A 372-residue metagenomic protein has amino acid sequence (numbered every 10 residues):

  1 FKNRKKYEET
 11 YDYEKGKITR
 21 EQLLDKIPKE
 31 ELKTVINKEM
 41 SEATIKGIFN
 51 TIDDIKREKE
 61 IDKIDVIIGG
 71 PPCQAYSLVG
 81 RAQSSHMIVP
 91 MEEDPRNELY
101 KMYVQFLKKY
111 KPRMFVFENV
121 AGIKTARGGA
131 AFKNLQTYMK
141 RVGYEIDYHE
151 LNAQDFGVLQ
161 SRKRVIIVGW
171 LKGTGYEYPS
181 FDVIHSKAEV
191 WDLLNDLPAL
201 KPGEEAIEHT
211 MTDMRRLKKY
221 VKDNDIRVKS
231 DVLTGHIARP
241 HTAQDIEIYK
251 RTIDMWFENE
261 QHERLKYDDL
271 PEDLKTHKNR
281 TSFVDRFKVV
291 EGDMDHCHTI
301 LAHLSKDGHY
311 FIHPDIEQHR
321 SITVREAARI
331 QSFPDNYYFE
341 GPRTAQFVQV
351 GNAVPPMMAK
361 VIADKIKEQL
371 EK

Functional and structural regions predicted by a protein language model:
F1-K111, A121-T125, A130: Core alpha/beta nucleotide-donor-binding catalytic domains of modification enzymes
K2, D182-I184, P314-Q318: Short Gly/aromatic-enriched secondary-structure transition segments
G47-I55, E150-Q154, S282-R286: Short alpha-helical segments and helix-capping/turn motifs at coil-helix boundaries
D54-I61, L78-H277: Class I S-adenosyl-L-methionine
D65-V66, R113-M114, C297-T299: Beta-sheet entry/capping signal
P71-G80, L171, L304, P334-D335: Short, small-residue-rich loop/turn micro-motifs
Y220-K372: C-terminal target-recognition/interaction regions appended to catalytic cores
